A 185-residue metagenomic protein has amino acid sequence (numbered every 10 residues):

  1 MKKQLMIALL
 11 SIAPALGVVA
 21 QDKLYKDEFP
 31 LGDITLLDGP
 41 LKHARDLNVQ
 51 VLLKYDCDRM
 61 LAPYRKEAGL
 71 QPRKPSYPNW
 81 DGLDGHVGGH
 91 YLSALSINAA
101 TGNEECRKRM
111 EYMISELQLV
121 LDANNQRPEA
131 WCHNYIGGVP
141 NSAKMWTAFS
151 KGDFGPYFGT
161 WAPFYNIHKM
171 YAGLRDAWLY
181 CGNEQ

Functional and structural regions predicted by a protein language model:
M1-Q4: Positively charged n-region of N-terminal signal peptides that target proteins for export
I7-A15: Bacterial N-terminal signal peptides
L16-A20: Sec/Tat signal peptide C-region and signal peptidase I cleavage site
Q21-Q185: Glycan-recognition and catalytic cores of secretory/periplasmic carbohydrate-active enzymes
